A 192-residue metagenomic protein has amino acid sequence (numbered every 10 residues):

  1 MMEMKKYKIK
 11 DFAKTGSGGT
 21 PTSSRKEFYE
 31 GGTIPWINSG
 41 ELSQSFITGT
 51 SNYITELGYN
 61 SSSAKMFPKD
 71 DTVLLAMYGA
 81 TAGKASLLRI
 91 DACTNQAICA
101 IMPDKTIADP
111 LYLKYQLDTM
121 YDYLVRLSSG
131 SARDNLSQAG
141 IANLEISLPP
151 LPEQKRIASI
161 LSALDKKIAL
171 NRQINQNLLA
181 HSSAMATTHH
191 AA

Functional and structural regions predicted by a protein language model:
M1-T20, N143-R156, S162-A192: Non-catalytic DNA-recognition/assembly elements of restriction-modification systems
E3-I146: DNA target-recognition domains and sequence-specific DNA-contacting regions of bacterial/archaeal
L74, S159-I160: A short, structure-level motif marking secondary-structure boundaries and short turns
R89, Y115, I160-L161, I174: "Short basic amphipathic alpha-helical interaction patches in structured regions
L117, Y121, L161, S182: Short amphipathic alpha-helical/adjacent loop interface patches that line ligand and macromolecule-binding sites
